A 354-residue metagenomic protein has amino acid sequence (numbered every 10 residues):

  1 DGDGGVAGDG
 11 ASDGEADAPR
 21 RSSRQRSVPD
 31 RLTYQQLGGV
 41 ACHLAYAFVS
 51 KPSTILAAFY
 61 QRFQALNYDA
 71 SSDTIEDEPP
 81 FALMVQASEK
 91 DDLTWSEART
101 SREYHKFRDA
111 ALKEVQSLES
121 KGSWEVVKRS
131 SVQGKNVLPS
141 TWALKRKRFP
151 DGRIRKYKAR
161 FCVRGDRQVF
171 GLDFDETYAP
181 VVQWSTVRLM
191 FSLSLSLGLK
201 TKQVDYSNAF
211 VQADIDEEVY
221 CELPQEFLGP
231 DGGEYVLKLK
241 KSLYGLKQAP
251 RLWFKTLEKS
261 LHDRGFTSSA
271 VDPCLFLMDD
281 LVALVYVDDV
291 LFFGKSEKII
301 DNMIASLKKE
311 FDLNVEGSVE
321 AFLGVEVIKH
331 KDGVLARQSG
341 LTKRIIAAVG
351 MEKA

Functional and structural regions predicted by a protein language model:
D1-A354: Long, low-complexity, charge-biased intrinsically disordered regions
